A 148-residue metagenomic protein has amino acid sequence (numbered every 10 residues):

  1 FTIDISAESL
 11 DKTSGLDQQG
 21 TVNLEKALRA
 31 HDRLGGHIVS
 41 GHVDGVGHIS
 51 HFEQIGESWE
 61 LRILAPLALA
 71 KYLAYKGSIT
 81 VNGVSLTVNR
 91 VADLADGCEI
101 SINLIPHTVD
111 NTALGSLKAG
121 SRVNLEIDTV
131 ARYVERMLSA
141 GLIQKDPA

Functional and structural regions predicted by a protein language model:
F1-A148: Conserved loop->alpha-helix
